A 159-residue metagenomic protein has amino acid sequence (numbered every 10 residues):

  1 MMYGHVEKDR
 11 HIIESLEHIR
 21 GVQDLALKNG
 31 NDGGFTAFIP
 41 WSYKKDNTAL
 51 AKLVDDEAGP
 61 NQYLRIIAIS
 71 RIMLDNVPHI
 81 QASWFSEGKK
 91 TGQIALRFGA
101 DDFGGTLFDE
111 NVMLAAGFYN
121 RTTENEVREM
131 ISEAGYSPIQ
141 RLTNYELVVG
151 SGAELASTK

Functional and structural regions predicted by a protein language model:
M1-M2, Y43: Short linear capping/connector segments at secondary-structure termini
Y3-I19, F85-S86: Active-site glycine- and acidic-residue-rich loops that bind and position anionic ligands or nucleotide-like cofactors
R20, D24-K159: Auxiliary Fe-S-binding modules of radical SAM enzymes
